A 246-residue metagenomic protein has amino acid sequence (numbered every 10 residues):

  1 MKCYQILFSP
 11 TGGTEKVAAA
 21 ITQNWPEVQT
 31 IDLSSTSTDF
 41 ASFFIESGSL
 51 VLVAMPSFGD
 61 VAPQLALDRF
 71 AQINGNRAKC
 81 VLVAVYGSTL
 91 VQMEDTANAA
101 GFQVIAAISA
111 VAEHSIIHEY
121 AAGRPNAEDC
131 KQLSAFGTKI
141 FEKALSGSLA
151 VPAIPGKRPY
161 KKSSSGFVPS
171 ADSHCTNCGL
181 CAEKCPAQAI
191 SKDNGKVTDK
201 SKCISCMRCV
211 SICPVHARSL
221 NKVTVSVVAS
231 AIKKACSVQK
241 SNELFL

Functional and structural regions predicted by a protein language model:
K2-L7, T11-V17, Q23-S35, A41-G166 (+2 more regions): FMN-binding flavodoxin-like domain, especially the glycine-rich phosphate-binding loop
S148, A153, S165-S173, N177-E183: Reductase modules of NAD(P)H-dependent flavoproteins
A171, L180-T198, I204, R208-V225: Iron-sulfur cluster-binding cysteine motifs and their immediate structural context in ferredoxin-like electron-transfer
